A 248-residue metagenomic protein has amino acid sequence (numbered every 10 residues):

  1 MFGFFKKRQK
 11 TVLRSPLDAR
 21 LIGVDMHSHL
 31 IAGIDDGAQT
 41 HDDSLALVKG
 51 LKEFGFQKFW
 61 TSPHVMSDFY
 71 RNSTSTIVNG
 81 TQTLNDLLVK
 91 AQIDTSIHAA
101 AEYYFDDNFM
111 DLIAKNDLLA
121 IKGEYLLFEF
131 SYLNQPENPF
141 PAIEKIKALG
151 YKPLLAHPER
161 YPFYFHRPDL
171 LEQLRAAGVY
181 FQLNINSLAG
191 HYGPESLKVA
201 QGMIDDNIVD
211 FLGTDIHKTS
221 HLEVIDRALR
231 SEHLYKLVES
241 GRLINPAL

Functional and structural regions predicted by a protein language model:
M1-Q92: An N-terminally biased module of ancient metal coordination in phosphate/nucleic-acid-related enzymes
F2, L13-G33, P168-I185, A189 (+1 more regions): Mobile, glycine- and charge-enriched loop segments and immediately flanking short secondary-structure elements within
R8, D226-L248: Mid-to-C-terminal alpha-helical segments outside catalytic/metal-binding sites
V12-L13, R71-F181: Extended substrate/RNA-proximal surfaces in nucleic-acid metabolism proteins
H29-I31, H64-V65, A100-Y104, S131-L133 (+3 more regions): Active-site beta-loop-alpha junctions enriched in small/polar residues
K52, K147, I204-D205: Non-catalytic positions within long, well-ordered alpha-helices that form the structural scaffold/packing of enzyme
V209-V224: Short acidic/histidine-rich active-site segments
